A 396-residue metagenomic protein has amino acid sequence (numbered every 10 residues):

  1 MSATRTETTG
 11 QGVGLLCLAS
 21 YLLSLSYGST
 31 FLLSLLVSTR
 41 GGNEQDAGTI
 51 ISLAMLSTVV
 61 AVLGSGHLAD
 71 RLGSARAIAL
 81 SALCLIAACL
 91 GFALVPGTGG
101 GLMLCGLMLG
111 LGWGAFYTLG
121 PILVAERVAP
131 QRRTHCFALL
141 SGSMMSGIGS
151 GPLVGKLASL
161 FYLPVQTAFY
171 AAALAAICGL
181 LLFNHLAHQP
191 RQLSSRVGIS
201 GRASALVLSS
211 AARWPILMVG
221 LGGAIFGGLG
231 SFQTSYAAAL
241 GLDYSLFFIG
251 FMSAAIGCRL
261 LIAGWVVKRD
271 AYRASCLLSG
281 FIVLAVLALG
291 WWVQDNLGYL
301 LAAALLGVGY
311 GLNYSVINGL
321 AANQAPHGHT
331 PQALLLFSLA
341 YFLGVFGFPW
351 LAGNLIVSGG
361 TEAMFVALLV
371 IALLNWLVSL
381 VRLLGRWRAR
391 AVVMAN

Functional and structural regions predicted by a protein language model:
S2-G10, H188-L217: Juxtamembrane intracellular "pre-TM" segments in multi-pass secondary transporters
E7-M55, W214, M218-V219, A224-Y236 (+1 more regions): Helix-loop boundary and gating motifs at the non-cytosolic
G28, M55-L63, I148-G149, M252-L260 (+1 more regions): Residue-level signature of mid-helix packing/kink "hotspots" within the transmembrane helices of 12-pass Major
V60-P96: Conserved MFS/SLC helix-loop-helix module at the cytosolic interface between two early adjacent transmembrane helices
A61-G73, C258-A271, I356: Helix-to-loop junctions at the C-terminal end of transmembrane segments in multipass secondary transporters
A77-L90, R273-L287: Structural signature of the two symmetry-related core transmembrane helices
L107-G142: Cytoplasmic helix-loop-helix junction between adjacent transmembrane helices in 12-TM secondary transporters
A173-S194, V378-R382: C-terminal membrane-cytosol helix-exit motif in multi-pass small-molecule transporters
